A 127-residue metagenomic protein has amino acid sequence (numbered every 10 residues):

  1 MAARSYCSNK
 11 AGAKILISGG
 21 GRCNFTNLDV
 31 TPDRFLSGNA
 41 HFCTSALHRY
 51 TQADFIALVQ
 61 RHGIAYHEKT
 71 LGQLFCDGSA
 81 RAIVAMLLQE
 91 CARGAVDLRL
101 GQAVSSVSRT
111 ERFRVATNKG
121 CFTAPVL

Functional and structural regions predicted by a protein language model:
M1-G20: Glycine-rich FAD pyrophosphate-binding loop
A2-A3, Y66, L127: Hydrophobic anchor at the start of a short beta-strand that flanks the dinucleotide cofactor-binding loop
I17, E68, L98-L100: General beta-strand structural signal in soluble alpha/beta enzymes
G20-T70: Glycine-rich active-site loop/strand segments that organize a redox cofactor
C43-A53, T70-Q89, R99: Short beta-strand to alpha-helix junction loop
G94-R99, K119-T123: Glycine-rich phosphate-binding loop signature in dinucleotide/nucleotide-binding domains
L100-F113: A conserved short coil-to-beta-strand element within the FAD-binding core of flavoproteins
V104, V115, C121-L127: Short hydrophobic core segments
